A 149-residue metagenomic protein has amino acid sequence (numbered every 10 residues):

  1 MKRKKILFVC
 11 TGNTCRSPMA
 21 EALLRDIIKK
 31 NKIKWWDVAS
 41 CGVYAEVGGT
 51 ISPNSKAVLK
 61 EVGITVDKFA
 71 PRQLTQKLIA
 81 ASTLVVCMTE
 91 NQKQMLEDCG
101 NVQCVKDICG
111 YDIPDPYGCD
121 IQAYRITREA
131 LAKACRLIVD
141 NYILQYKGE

Functional and structural regions predicted by a protein language model:
M1-A80, D140-E149: Conserved active-site segments centered on acidic
L84, M88-E149: Phosphate-binding/catalytic loops
